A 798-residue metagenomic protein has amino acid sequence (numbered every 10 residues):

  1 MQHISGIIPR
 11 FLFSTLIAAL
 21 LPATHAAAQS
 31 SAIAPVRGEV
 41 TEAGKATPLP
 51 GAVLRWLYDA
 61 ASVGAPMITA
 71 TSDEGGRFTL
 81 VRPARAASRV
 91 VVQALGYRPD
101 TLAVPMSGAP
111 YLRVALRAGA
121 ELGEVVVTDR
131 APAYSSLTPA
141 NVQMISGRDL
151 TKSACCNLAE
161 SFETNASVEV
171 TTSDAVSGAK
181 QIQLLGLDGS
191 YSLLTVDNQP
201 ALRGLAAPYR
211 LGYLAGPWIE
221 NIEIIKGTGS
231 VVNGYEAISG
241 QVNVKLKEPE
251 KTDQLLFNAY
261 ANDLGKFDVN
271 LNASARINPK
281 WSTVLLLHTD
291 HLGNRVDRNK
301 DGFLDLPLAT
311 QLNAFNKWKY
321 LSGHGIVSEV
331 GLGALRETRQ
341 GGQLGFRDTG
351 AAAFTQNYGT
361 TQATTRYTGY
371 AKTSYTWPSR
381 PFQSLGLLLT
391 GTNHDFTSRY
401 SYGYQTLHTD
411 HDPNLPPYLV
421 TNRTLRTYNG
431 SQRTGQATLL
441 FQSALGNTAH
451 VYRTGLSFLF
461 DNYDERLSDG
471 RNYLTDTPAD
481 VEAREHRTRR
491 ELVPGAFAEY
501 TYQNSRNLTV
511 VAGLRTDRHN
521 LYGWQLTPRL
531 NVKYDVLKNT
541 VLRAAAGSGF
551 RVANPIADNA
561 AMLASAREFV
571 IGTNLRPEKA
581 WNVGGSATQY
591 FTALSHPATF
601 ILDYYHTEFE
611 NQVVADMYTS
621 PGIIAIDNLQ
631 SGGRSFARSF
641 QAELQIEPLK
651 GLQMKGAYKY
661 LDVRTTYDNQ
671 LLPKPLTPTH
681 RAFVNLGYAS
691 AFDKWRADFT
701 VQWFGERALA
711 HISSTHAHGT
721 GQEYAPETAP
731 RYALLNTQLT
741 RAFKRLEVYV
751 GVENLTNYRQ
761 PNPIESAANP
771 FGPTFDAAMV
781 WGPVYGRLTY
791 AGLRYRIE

Functional and structural regions predicted by a protein language model:
T41-K45, V53-A60, R89-Y97, S107-T151 (+2 more regions): Short, acidic, small-residue-rich periplasmic hinge/interaction motif at the N-terminus of Gram-negative outer-membrane
P110-A115, L158-S161, K180-Q183, Y209-A215 (+4 more regions): N-terminal periplasmic accessory domains that precede and gate Gram-negative outer-membrane beta-barrel machines
Y134, A159-P200, E220: Extracytoplasmic beta-strand/coil segments of soluble accessory domains associated with Gram-negative outer-membrane
Q181, P200-K226, A314, G572: Short acidic/polar hinge/loop motifs at secondary-structure boundaries that mediate gating or recognition
L292-N313, K319-Q383, G391-Q432: Flexible loop and strand-edge segments within Gram-negative outer membrane beta-barrel domains
G386-T390, H394-Y400, D535, R543 (+2 more regions): Membrane-embedded beta-barrel scaffold of Gram-negative outer-membrane proteins
Q503-R506, Y605-E608, L629-S714, R794-R796: Gram-negative outer-membrane beta-barrel transporters
E608, A615, W703-T715, T740-E798: C-terminal beta-signal and adjacent terminal beta-strands/loops of Gram-negative outer-membrane beta-barrel proteins
